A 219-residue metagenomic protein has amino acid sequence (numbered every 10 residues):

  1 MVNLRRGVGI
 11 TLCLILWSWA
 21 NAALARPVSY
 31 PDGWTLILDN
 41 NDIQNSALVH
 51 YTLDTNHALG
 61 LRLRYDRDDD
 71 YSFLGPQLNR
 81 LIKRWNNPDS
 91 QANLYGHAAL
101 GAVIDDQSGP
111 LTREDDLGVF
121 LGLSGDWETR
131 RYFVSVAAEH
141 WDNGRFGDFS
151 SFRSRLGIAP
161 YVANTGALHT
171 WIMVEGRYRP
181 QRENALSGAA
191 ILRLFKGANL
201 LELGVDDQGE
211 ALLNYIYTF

Functional and structural regions predicted by a protein language model:
M1-V28: Cleavable N-terminal export/targeting peptides
L24-A189, N199-L201, D206-D207: Outer-membrane pore/translocation modules
V205-F219: A cross-taxonomic marker for long C-terminal extensions/tails that follow the last structured domain
